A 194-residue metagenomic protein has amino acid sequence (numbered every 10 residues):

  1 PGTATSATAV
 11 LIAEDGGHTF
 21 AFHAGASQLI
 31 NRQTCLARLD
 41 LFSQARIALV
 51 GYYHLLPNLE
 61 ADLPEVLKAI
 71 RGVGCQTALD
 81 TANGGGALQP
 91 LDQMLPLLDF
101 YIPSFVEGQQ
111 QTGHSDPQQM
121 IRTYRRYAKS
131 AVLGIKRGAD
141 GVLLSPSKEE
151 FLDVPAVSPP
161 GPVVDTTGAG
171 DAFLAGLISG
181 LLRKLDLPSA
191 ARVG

Functional and structural regions predicted by a protein language model:
P1-V50, G72: Conserved N-terminal subdomain of the carbohydrate kinase-like
G16, T81-A82, F105, R137 (+2 more regions): Generic detector of well-ordered alpha-helical packing
A21, Q110-Q111, S145: Residues that scaffold the ATP/ADP-binding catalytic core of kinase and kinase-like folds
S27-Q33, D80-G86, V157: Short gly/ser/thr-rich secondary-structure transition/capping motifs
C35-R38, V66, L91, V163: Acidic, amphipathic alpha-helical patches
I47-T123, A131, D140-G141: Conserved beta-alpha-beta core of the PfkB/ribokinase-like small-molecule kinase fold
A69, P117-G194: Conserved phosphate-binding/catalytic region of the ribokinase-like
